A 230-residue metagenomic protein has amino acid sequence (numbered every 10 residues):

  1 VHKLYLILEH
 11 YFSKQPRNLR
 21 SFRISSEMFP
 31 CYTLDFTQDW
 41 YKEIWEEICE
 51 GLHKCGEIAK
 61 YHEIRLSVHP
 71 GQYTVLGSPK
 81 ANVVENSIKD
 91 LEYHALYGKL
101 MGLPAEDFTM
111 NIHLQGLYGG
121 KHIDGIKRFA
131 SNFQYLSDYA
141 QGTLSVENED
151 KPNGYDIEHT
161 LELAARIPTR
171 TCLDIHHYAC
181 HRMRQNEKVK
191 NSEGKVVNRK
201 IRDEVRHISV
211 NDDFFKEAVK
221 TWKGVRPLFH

Functional and structural regions predicted by a protein language model:
V1-E63: N-terminal pre-domain/capping segments
F12-P16, G98-P104, E217-T221: Alpha-helix termini
R20, F108, P227: Short acidic/polar active-site loop segments enriched in Thr and Asp
I24, M110-I112, F229: Buried hydrophobic side chains on well-structured beta-strands
M28-Y32, G116-H122, A179: Short acidic, S/G/P-rich loop/turn micro-motifs used as interaction or catalytic elements
T33-E46, K80-E85, V189-V205: Glycine-rich tight-turn/loop motif centered on a GG-T
K42-R170: Active-site acidic/histidine proton-transfer and metal-coordination neighborhood in alpha/beta enzyme cores
L114, I126-F229: Acidic/histidine-rich catalytic cores of soluble enzymes
